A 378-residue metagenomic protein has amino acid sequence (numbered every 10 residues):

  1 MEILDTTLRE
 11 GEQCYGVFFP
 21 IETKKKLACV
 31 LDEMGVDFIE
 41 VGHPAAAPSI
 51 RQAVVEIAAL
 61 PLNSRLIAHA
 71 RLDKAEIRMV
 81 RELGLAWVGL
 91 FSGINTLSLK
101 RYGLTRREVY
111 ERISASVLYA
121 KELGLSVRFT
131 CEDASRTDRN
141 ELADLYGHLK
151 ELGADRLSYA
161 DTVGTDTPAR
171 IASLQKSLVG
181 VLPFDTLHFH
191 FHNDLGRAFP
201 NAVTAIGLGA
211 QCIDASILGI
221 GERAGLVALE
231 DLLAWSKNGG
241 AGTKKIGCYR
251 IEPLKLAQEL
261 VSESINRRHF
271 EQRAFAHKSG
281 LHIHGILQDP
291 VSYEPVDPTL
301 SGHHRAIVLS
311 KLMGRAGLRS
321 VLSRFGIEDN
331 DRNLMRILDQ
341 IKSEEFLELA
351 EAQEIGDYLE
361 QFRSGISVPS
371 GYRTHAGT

Functional and structural regions predicted by a protein language model:
M1, T7, A241-T378: A mid-to-C-terminal "edge-of-domain" accessory segment
M1-I3, F38-E40, N63-H69, L85-G89 (+5 more regions): Structural preference for beta-strand elements that scaffold enzyme active sites
M1-L72, L309: N-terminal capping/small domains of soluble enzymes
G11, L31, V88, F129 (+4 more regions): Conserved, mostly hydrophobic/aromatic
D32, F38, H43, N63-R128 (+1 more regions): Active-site beta->alpha loop and helix N-cap motifs at the rims of alpha/beta catalytic domains
V36-P61, S92-L104, E132-D133, Y159-A169 (+1 more regions): Glycine-rich, proline-tolerant flexible connector loops at the mouths of alpha/beta enzymes
A47-R71, Y110-L125, I171-F189, L232-G240: Alpha-helix-loop-beta-strand connector modules within alpha/beta enzyme cores
V163-S292: Catalytic alpha/beta core domains of metabolic enzymes, predominantly
